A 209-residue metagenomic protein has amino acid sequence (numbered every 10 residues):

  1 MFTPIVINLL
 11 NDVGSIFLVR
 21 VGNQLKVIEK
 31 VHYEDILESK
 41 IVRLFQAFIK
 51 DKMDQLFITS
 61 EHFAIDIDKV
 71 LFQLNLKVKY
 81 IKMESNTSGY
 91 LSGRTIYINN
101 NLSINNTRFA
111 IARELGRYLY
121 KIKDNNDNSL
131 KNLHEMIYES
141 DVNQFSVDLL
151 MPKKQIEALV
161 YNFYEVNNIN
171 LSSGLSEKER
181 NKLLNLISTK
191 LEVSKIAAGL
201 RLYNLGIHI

Functional and structural regions predicted by a protein language model:
M1-I209: Active-site hotspot residues in diverse enzymes, especially metal/ion-binding acidic/histidine motifs
